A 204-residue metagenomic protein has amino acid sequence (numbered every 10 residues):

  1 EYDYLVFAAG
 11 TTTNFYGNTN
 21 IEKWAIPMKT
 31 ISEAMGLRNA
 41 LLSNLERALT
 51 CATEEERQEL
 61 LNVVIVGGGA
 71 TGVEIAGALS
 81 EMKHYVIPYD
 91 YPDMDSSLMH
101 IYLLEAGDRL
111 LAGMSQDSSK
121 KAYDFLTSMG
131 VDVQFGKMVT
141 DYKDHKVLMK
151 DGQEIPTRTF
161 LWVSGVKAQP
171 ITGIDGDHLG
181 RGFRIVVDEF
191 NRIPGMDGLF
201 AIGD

Functional and structural regions predicted by a protein language model:
E1-D3, R158: Conserved acidic residues
V6-F7, L161: N-terminal Rossmann-like NAD(P) cofactor-binding module of classical short-chain dehydrogenase/reductase
A9-G10, D151, S164-G165: Glycine-rich, N-terminal phosphate-binding loop of Rossmann-like dinucleotide-binding domains
N14-T71, S80-Y85: Glycine-rich dinucleotide-binding loop and its adjacent helix/turn
W24-T53, H145-K146, E154-D204: FAD-site-proximal beta/loop scaffold in flavoenzymes
E59-L60, I75-K137: Rossmann-like dinucleotide-binding cores of NAD(P)H-dependent redox enzymes
F135-K146: A conserved short coil-to-beta-strand element within the FAD-binding core of flavoproteins
